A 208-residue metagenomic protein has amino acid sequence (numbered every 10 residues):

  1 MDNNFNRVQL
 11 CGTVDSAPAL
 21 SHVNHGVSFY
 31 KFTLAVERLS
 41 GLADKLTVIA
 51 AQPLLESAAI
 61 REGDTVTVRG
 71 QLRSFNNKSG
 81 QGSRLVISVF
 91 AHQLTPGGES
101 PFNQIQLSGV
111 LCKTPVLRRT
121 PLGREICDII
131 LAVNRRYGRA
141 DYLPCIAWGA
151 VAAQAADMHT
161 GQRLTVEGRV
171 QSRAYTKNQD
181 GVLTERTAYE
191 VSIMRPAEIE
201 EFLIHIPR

Functional and structural regions predicted by a protein language model:
M1-R208: Single-stranded nucleic acid-binding surfaces, predominantly the OB-fold ssDNA-binding core
